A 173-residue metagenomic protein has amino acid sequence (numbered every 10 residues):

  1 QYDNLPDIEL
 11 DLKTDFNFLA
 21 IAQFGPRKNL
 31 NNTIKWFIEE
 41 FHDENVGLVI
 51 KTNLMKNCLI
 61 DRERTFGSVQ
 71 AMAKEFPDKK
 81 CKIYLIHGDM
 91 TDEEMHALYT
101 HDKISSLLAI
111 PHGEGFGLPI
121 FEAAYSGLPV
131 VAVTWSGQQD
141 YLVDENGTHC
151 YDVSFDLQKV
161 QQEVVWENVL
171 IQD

Functional and structural regions predicted by a protein language model:
Y2-N17, E40-E44: Nucleotide-sugar donor-binding and catalytic loop/hinge architecture of NDP-sugar-dependent glycosyltransferases
D11-K28, I34-F37, L48-I50: Conserved donor-binding/catalytic core segment of Leloir-type glycosyltransferases
I60-H101, S105-S106: Nucleotide-activated donor-binding/catalytic signature segment of Leloir-type glycosyltransferases, i.e., the conserved
K103-S105, G127-P129, T134: A short alpha->beta transition loop at the rim of the catalytic pocket in nucleotide-sugar-dependent
H112: Aromatic "clamp/platform" in nucleotide-sugar-dependent glycosyltransferases that forms part of the donor/acceptor
G117-I120: Short glycine/serine-rich donor-binding loops of glycosyltransferases
A123: Donor-sugar nucleotide-binding helix/loop cap in glycosyltransferases
P129-A132, L142, H149-D152: Short hydrophobic beta-strand element within catalytic cores of glycosyltransferases and related nucleotide-activated
